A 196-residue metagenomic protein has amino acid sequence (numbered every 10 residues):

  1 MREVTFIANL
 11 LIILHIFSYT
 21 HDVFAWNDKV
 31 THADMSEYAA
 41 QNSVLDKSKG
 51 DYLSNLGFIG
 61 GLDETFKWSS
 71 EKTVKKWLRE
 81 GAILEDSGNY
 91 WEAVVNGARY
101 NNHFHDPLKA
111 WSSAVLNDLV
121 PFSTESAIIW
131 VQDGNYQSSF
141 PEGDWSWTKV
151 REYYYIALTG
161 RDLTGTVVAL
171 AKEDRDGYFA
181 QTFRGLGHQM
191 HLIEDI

Functional and structural regions predicted by a protein language model:
M1-A8: Bacterial N-terminal signal peptides that target proteins for export
L14-D22: C-terminal segment of classical bacterial N-terminal signal peptides
D22-H188, L192-D195: N-terminal, motif-rich segments that launch catalysis or mediate targeting to/interaction with membranes, typified by
